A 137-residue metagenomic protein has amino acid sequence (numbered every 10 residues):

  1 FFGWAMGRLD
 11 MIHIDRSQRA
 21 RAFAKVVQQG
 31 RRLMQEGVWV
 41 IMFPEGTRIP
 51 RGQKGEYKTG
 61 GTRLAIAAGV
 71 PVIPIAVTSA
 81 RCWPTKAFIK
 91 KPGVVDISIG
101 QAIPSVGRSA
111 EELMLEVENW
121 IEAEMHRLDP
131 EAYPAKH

Functional and structural regions predicted by a protein language model:
F1-A20: Catalytic core of membrane glycerolipid acyltransferases/transacylases, capturing the structured, soluble-facing
F23-H137: Non-catalytic C-terminal accessory region of glycerolipid acyltransferases and related lyso-lipid remodeling enzymes
